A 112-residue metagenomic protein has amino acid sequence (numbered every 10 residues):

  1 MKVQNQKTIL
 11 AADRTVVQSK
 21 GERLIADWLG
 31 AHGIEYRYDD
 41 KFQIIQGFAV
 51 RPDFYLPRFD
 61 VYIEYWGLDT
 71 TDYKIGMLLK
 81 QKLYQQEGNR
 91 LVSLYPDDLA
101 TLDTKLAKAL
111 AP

Functional and structural regions predicted by a protein language model:
M1-P112: Nucleic-acid endo/exonuclease domains
